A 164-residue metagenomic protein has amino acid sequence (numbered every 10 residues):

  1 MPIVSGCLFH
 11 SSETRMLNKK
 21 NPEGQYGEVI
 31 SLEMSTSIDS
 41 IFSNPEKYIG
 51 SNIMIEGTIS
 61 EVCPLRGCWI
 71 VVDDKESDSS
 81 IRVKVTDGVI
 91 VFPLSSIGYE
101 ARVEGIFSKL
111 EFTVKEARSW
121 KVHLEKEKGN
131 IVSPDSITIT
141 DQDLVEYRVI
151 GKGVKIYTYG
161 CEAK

Functional and structural regions predicted by a protein language model:
M1-S5: Sec-dependent bacterial lipoprotein signal peptides
C7-K164: OB-fold and OB-like single-stranded nucleic-acid-recognition modules and their adjacent interaction interfaces
